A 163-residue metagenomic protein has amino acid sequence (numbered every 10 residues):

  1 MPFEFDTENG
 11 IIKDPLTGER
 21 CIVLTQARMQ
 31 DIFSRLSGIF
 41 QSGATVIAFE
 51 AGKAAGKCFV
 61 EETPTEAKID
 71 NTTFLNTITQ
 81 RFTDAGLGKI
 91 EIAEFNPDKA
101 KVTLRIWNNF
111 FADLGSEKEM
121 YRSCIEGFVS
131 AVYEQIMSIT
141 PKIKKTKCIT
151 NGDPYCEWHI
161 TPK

Functional and structural regions predicted by a protein language model:
M1-T103, N108-M120, K147-Y155, T161-K163: N-terminal accessory segment detector
S42, S138-I139: Short, well-ordered coil loops that connect the C-terminus of an alpha-helix to the N-terminus of a beta-strand
E117, I125-E126, I143-K144: Alpha-helix boundary/interfacial micro-motifs
S123-S138: Active-site helix/loop of acyl-thioester processing domains in fatty-acid/polyketide metabolism, spanning hotdog-fold
I139-C148: Low-complexity, intrinsically disordered Gly/Pro/Thr-rich segments
